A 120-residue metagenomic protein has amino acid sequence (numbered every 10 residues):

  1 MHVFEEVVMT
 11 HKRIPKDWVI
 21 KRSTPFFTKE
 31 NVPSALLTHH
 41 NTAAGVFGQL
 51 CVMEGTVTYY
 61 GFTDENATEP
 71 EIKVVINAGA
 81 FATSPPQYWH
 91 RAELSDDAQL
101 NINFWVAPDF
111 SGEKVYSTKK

Functional and structural regions predicted by a protein language model:
M1-V8: N-terminal amphipathic/basic-hydrophobic helices that include classical n-h-c signal peptides and signal-anchor
T10-E30: Transition segment at domain starts
P15, V19, F81-A82, W105: Domain-scale activation on soluble regions of proteins
P25-V46: Conserved short histidine dyad/triad with adjacent acidic residue
G48-Y59: Short, conserved beta-strand element in jelly-roll/cupin
Y59-Y60, S84, W89-S95: Short beta-strand His + acidic residue motifs that chelate non-heme Fe in jelly-roll/DSBH and cupin folds
E65-P86: Short acidic-glycine-tyrosine-enriched beta hairpin
D97-G112: A short hydrophobic beta-strand segment most commonly corresponding to one strand of the jelly-roll/cupin
